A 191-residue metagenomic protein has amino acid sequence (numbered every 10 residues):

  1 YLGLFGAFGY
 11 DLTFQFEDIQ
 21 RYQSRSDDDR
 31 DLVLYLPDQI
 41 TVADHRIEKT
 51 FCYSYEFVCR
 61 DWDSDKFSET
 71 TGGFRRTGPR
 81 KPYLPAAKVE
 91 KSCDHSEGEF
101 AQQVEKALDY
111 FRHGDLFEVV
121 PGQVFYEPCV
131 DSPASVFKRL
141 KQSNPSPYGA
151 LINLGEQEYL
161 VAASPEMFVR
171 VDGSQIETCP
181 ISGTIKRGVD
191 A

Functional and structural regions predicted by a protein language model:
Y1-A191: Extended alpha-helical targeting/anchoring segments, especially N-terminal organellar/secretory targeting helices
